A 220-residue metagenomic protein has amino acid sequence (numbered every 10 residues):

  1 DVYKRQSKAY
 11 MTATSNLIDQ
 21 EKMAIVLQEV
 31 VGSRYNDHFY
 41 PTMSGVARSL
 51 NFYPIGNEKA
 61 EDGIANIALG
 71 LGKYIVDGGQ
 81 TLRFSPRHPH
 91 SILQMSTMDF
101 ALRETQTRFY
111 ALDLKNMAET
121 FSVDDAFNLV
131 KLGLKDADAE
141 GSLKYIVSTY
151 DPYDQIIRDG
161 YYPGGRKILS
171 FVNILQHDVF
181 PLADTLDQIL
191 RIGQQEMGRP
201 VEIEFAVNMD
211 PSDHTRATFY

Functional and structural regions predicted by a protein language model:
V2-Y3: Short, small-residue-biased leader/transition segments that mark boundaries at the very start of proteins
K8-T14, S44-I55, D187-I189, F205: Short alpha-helical segments and helix-capping/turn motifs at coil-helix boundaries
A9-V26, V30, G70, F205-T215: A glycine-rich phosphate-binding loop feature that marks nucleotide/adenosyl-phosphate handling sites
L17-Q20, I55-E61: Solvent-exposed alpha-helices and their adjacent loops that cap or buttress functional pockets in soluble metabolic
L27, G32-R34, T42: A conserved ligand/cofactor-binding region detector
V30, V46, E58-E61: N-terminal non-catalytic structural scaffold regions of very large proteins
F52, S212-Y220: Conserved, well-ordered active-site substructure
E58-L186, L190-P200, V207-P211: Conserved catalytic alpha/beta cores of large enzymes that bind or transform nucleotide phosphates and polynucleotides
